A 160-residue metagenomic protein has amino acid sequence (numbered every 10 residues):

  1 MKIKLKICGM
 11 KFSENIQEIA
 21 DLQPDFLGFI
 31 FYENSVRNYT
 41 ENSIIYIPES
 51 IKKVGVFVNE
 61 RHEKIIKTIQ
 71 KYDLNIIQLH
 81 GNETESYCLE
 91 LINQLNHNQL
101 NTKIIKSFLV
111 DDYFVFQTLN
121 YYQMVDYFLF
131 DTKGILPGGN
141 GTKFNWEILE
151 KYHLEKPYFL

Functional and structural regions predicted by a protein language model:
M1-L160: Conserved N-terminal beta1-alpha1 strand-loop-helix module at the mouth
